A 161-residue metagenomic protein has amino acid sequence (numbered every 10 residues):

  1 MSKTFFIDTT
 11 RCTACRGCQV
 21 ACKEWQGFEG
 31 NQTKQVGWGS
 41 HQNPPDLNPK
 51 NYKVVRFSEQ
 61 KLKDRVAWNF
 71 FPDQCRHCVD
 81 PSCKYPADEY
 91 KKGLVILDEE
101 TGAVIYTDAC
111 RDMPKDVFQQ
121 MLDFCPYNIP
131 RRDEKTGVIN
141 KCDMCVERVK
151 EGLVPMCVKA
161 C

Functional and structural regions predicted by a protein language model:
M1-A160: Non-ligating segments of multi-cofactor redox enzymes
